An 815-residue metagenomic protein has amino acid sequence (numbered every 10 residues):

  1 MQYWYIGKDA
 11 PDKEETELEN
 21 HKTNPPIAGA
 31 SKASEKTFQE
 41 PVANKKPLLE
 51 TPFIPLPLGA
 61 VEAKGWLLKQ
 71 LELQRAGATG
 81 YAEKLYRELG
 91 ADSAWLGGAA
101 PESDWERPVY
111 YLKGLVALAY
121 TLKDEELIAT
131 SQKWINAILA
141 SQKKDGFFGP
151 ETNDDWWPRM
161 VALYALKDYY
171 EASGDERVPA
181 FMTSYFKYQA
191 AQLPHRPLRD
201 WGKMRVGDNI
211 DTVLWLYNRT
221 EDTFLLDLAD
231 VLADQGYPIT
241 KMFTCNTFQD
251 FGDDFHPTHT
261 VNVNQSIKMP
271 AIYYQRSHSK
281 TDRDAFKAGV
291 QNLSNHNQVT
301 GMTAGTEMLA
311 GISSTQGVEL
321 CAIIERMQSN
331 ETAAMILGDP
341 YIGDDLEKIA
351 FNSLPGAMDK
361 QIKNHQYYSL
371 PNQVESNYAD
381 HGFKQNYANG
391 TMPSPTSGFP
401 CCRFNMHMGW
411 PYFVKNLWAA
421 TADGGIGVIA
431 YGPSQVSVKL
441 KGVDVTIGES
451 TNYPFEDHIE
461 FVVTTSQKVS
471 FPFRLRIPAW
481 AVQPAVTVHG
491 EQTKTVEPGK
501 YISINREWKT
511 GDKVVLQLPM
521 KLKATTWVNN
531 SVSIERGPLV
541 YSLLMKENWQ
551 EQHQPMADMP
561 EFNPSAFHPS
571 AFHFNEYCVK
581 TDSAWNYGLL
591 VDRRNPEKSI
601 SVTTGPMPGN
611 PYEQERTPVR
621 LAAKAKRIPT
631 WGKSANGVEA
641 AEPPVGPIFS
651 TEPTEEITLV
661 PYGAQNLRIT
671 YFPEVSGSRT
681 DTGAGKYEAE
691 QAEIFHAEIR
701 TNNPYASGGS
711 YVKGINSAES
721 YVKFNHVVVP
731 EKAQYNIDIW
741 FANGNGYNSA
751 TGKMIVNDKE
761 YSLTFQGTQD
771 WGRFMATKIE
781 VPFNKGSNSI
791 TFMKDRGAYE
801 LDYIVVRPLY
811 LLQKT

Functional and structural regions predicted by a protein language model:
M1-E125, R159-A172, G207-F224, L228 (+4 more regions): Aromatic (Trp/Tyr) and acidic
Y3-W4, K8-P11, E17-E19, K36 (+5 more regions): C-terminal beta-rich recognition modules with glycine/proline-rich loops and embedded aromatic residues
W66-G97, A129-G146, A180-P197, D227-T247 (+2 more regions): Long, well-ordered core segments of solenoidal/helical folds
T152-R219: A conserved hydrophobic secondary-structure block that centers on an alpha-helix together with its immediately flanking
K468-V469, I477-V482, N745-Y747, A798: Short proline/glycine-enriched turn/loop motifs at strand-loop junctions of beta-rich domains
F471-R474, I504-P519, T525, I790: C-terminal beta-strand-rich structural cap/linker in extracellular carbohydrate-active enzymes
A481-R506, A524-N529, A697-Y705, D758-G772: Solvent-exposed beta-strand/loop surfaces of large extracellular or lumenal domains
T630, E652-E656, Y662-T815: Extracytoplasmic
